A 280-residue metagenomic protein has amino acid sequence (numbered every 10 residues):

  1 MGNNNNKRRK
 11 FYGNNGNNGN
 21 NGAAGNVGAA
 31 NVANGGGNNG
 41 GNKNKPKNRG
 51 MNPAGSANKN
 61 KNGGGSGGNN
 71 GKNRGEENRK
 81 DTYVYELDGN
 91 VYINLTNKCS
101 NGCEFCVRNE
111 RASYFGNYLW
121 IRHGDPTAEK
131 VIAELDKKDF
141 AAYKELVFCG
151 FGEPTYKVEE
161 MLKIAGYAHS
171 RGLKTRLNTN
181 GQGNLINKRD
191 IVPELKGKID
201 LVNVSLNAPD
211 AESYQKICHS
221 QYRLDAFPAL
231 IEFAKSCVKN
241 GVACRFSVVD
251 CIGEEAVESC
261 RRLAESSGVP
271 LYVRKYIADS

Functional and structural regions predicted by a protein language model:
M1-N78: Intrinsically disordered, low-complexity RNA-associated tracts
N78-K80, I132-L135, K188-V192: A generic local structural motif
N78-T127: Canonical Radical SAM [4Fe-4S] cluster-binding loop centered on the CxxxCxxC motif and its immediate flanking residues
Y92, E145-C149, R176: Short, conserved beta-strand segments within well-ordered enzyme catalytic domains that often line or immediately flank
G102, A142-Y143, K198: Short loop/turn motifs at secondary-structure junctions
E110-G116, A142-L146, D210-S213: Short, basic/glycine-rich phosphate-binding loops at helix/coil junctions that contact nucleotide phosphates
P126-F151: Short Fe-S-cluster ligation motifs
F151-S280: Conserved AdoMet/S-adenosylmethionine-binding subsite of the radical SAM
